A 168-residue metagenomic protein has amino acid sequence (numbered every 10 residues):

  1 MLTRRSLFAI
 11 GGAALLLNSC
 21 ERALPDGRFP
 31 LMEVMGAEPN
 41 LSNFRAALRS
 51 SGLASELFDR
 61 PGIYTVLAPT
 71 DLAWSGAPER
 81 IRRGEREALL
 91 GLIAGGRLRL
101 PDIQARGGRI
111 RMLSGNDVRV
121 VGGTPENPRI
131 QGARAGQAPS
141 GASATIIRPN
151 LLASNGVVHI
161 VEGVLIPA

Functional and structural regions predicted by a protein language model:
L2, S6-G12, C20-A168: Mature, structured domains of secreted/extracytosolic soluble proteins
